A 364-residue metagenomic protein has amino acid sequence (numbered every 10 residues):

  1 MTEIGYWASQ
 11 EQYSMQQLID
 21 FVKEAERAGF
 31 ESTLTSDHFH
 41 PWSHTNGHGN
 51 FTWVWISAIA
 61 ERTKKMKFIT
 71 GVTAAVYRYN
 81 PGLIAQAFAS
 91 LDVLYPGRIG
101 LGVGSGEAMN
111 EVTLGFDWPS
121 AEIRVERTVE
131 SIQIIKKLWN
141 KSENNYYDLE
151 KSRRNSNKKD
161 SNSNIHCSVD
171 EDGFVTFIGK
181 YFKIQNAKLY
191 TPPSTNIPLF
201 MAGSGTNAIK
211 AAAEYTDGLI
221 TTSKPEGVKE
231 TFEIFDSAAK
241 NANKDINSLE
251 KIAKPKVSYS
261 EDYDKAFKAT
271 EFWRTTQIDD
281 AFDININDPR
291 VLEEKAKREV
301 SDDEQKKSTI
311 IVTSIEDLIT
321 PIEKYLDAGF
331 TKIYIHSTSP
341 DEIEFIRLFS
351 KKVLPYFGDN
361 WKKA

Functional and structural regions predicted by a protein language model:
M1-A364: Active-site-adjacent structural elements that line small-molecule/cofactor binding pockets in enzymes
